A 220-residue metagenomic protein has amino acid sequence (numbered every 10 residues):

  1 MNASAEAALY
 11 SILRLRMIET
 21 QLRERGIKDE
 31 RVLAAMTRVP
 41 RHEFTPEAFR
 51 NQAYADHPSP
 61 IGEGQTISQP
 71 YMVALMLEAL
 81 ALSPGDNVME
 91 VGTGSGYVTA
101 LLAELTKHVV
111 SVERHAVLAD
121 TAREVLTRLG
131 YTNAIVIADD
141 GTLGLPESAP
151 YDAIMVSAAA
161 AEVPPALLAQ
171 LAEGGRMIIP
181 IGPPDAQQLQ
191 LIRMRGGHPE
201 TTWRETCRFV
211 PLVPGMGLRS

Functional and structural regions predicted by a protein language model:
M1-A48: N-terminal auxiliary segments of SAM/dcSAM-dependent transferases
E19, R23, A48-F49, A53-H57 (+1 more regions): Conserved alpha-helix/loop element of class I SAM-dependent methyltransferases that forms part of the SAM/SAH-binding
F44-T45, Y54, S59-I61, L145 (+1 more regions): Short clusters of hydrophobic/aromatic residues that line enzyme substrate/ligand-binding pockets
R50-I61, G175-I179, D185-A186: Short, surface-exposed polybasic-and-hydrophobic patches located at secondary-structure transitions
A81-T201: Conserved nucleotide-cofactor-binding alpha/beta core module
L189-S220: Substrate-binding/catalytic lobe of Class I Rossmann-like enzymes that use SAM or dcSAM, i.e., the mid-to-C-terminal
